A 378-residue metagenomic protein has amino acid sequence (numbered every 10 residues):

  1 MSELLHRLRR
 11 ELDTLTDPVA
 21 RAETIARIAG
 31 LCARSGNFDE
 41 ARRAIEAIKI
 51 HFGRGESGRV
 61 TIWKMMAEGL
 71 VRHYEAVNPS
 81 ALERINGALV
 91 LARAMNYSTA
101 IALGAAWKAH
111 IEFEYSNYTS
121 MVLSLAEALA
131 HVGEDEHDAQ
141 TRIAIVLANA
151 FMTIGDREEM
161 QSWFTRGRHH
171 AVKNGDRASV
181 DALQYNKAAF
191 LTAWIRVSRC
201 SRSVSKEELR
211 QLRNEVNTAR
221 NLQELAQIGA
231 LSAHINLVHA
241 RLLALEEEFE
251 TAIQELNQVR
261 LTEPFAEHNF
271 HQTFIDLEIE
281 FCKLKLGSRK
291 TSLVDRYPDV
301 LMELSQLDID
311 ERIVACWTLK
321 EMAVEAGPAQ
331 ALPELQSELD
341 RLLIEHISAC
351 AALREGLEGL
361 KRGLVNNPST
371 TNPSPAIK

Functional and structural regions predicted by a protein language model:
M1-A47, F52-L82, L89-V90, M95 (+6 more regions): Short juxta-domain linker segments that transition from a proline/glycine-rich, charged coil into a short amphipathic
M1-D17, A266-F270, F274-D276, F281-K378: C-terminal non-catalytic interaction modules
M1-H6, V19, S162, V172-N217 (+4 more regions): Amphipathic helix-loop-helix modules that constitute alpha-helical solenoid scaffolds
M1-R9, A33-A47, Y74-G87, E114-E127 (+5 more regions): Helix-turn-helix repeat elements of alpha-solenoid scaffolds
R9-D13, E46-G53, N86-A94, L125-E134 (+5 more regions): Amphipathic alpha-helical segments of tetratricopeptide repeats
T16-D17, G55-S57, V77, N96-Y97 (+11 more regions): Short coil/turn linker motifs that delimit alpha-helical repeat modules in TPR/alpha-solenoid proteins
A22-N37, V60-V77, A100-N117, A139-D156 (+5 more regions): Tandem amphipathic alpha-helical repeat scaffolds
R196, S205-E303: Eukaryotic tandem repeat interaction scaffolds
